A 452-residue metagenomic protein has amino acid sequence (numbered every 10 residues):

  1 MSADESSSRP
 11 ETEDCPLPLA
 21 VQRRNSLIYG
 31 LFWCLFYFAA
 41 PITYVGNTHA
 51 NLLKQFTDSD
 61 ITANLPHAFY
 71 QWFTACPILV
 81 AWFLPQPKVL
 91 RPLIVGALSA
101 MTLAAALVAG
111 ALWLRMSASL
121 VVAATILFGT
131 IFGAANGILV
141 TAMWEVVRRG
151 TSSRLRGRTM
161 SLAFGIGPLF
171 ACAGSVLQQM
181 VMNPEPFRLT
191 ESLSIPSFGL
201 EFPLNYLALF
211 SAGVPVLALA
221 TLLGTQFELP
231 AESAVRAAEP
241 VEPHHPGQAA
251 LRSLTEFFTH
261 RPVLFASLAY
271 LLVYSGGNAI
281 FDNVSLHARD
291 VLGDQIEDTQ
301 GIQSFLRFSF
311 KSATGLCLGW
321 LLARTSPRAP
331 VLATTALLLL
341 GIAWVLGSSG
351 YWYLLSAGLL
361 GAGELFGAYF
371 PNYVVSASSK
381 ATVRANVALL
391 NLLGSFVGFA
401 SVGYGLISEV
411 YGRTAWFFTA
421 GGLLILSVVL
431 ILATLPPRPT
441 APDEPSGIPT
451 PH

Functional and structural regions predicted by a protein language model:
R9-C76, A81, P262-G293, E297-S304: Helix-loop boundary and gating motifs at the non-cytosolic
R9-R23, A231-A266, I448-H452: Juxtamembrane intracellular "pre-TM" segments in multi-pass secondary transporters
C34, A104, S119-L139, Y351-F366: Hydrophobic core of transmembrane alpha-helices in multi-pass small-molecule transporters, especially MFS/SLC-type
D60, S153-L162, E297-D298, S378-N391: Loop-to-transmembrane helix entry/capping segments in MFS-fold secondary transporters and related SLC/MFSD carriers
C76-L90, M182, A313-P327, S408-E409: Helix-to-loop junctions at the C-terminal end of transmembrane segments in multipass secondary transporters
P92-V108, A329-A343: Structural signature of the two symmetry-related core transmembrane helices
G137-T151, L365-S379: Intracellular juxtamembrane helix-capping segments at the cytosolic ends of symmetry-related transmembrane helices
R328-G367: C-terminal transmembrane helical hairpin of 12-TM major facilitator-type secondary transporters
